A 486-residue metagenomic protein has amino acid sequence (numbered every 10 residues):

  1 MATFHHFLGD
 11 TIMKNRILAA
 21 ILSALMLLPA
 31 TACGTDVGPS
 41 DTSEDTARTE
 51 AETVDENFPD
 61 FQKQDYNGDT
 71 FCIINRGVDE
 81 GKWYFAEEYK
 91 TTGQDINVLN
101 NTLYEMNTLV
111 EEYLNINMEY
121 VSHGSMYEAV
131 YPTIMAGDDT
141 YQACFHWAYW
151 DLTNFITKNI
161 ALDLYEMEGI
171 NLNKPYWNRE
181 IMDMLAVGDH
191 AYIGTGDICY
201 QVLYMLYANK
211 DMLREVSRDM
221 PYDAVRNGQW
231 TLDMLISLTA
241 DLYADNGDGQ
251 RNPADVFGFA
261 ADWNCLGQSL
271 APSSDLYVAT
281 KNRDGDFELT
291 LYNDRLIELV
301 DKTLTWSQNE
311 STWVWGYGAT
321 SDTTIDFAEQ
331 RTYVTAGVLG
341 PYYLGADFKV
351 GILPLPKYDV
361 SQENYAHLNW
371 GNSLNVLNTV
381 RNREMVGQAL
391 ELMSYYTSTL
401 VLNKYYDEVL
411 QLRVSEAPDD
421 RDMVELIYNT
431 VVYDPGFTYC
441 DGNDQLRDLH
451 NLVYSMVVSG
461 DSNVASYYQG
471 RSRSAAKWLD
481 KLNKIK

Functional and structural regions predicted by a protein language model:
P29-A32: C-terminal motif of bacterial Sec signal peptides marking the signal peptidase cleavage site
G81-N115: Short, polar/charged alpha-helical segment
Y113-A186, D326, V334: Extracytoplasmic "Venus flytrap"/periplasmic binding protein-like
I156-N159, N178-D223, A260-D284, N369-N375: Periplasmic solute-binding protein
Y165-Y176, A224-N227, L276-E298, Y358-Y365: Short, solvent-exposed loop/beta-turn-alpha elements that line the ligand-binding surface or hinge of extracytoplasmic
I236-T239, L270-A271, L276-Y317: Glycine-centered hinge/linker elements that transmit conformational signals in sensory and ligand-binding systems
L344-L410: Extracytoplasmic/periplasmic substrate-recognition and gating elements
N378-G387, T397-K486: Conserved C-terminal helix/tail region of periplasmic/extracytoplasmic solute-binding proteins
